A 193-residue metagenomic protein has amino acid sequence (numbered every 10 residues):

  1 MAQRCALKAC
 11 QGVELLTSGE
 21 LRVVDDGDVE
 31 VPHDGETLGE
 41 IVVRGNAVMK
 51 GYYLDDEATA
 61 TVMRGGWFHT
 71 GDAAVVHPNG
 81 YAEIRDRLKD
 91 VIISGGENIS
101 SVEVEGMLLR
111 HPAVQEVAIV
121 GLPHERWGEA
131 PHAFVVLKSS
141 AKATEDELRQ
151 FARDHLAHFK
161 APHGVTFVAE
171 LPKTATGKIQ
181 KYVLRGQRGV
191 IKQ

Functional and structural regions predicted by a protein language model:
M1-E20, E30-G39, V48-K50, R64-G65 (+1 more regions): Conserved ATP-binding loop and adjacent catalytic segment of the adenylate-forming AMP-binding
M1-Q3, D146-R153, V190-Q193: Short, positively charged
E14-V42, P78-N79, A141-E145, Q180: Conserved beta-loop-beta connector loops within the AMP-binding
R22, V165-T166: Structural signal for short hydrophobic segments within the conserved structured cores of catalytic domains across
D28, L171-P172: Residue-level detector of flexible, active-site-proximal loop/helix-junction positions within diverse enzyme catalytic
L38-I41, I92-I93, G189-V190: A short local loop/turn or secondary-structure capping micro-motif enriched for an aromatic residue
G45, K50-L54, A58-T61, G65 (+4 more regions): AMP-binding/adenylate-forming catalytic core of the ANL superfamily
